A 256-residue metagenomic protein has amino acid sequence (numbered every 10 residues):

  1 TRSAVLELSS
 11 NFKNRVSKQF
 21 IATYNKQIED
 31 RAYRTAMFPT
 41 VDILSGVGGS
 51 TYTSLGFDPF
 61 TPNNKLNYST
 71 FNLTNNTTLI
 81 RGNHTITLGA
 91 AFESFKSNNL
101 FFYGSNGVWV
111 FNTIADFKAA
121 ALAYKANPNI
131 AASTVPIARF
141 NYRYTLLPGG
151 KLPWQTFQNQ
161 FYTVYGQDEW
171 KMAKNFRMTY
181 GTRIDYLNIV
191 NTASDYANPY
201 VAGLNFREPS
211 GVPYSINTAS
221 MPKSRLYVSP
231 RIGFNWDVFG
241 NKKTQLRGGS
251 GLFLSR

Functional and structural regions predicted by a protein language model:
T1-R256: Short acidic-glycine motifs
